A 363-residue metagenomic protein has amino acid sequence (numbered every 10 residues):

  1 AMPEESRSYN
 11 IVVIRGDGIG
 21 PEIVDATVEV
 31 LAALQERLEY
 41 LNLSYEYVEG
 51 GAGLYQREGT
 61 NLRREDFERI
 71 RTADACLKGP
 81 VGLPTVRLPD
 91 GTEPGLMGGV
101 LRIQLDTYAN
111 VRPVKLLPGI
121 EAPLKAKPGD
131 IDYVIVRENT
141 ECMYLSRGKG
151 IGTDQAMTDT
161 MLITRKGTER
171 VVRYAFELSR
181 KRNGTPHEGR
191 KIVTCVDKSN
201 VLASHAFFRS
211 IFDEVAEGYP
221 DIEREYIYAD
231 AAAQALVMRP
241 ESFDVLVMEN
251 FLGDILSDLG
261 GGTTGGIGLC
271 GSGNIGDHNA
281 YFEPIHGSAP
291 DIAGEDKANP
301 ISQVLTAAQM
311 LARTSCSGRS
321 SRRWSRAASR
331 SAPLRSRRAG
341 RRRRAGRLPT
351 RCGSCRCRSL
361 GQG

Functional and structural regions predicted by a protein language model:
S6, V12-E29, L34, L38 (+1 more regions): Glycine-rich phosphate/diphosphate-binding loop of Rossmann-like nucleotide-binding domains
S6-N10, L41, R71-A75, D106-T107 (+8 more regions): Short coil/turn connectors at secondary-structure junctions
D17-G20, D74, V136, A175 (+5 more regions): Buried hydrophobic positions in well-ordered alpha/beta secondary-structure cores of metabolic enzymes
Y40-R64, L236: N-terminal beta-loop-helix "entrance" segment that forms/cooperates in small-molecule cofactor or anionic ligand
A52-L54, A235-S315, R319: Glycine-rich phosphate/nucleotide-binding loop
Y55-M161, F251: N-terminal glycine-rich phosphate/adenylate-binding segment common to multiple enzyme folds
G119, I227-Q234: Short acidic loop-to-helix transition motifs that present clustered carboxylates
S288-D291, V304-C357: N-terminal glycine-/lysine-enriched basic segments
